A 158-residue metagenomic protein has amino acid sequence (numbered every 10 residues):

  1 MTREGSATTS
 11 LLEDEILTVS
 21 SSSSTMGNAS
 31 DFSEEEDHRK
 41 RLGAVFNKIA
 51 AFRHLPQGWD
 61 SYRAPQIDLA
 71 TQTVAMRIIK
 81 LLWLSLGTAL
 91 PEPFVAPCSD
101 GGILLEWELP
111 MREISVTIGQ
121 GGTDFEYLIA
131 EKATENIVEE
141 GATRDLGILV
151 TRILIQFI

Functional and structural regions predicted by a protein language model:
M1-F94, E126-I158: Eukaryotic low-complexity, non-globular regulatory regions
A75-G119: Amphipathic, interaction-prone secondary-structure segments
E113-E131: Short secondary-structure subsegments characteristic of cysteine-rich extracellular domains
